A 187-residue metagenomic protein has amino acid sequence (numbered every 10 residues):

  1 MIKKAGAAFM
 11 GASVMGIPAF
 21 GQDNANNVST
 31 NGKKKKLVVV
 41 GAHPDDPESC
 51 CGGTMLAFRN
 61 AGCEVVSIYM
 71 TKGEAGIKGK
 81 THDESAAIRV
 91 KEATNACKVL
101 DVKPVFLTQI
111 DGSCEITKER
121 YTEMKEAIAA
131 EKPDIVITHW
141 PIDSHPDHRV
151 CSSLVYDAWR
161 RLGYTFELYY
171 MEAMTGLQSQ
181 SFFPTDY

Functional and structural regions predicted by a protein language model:
K3-G11, G21-V40, E115-Y187: Metal-dependent de-N-acetylase/amidase catalytic core
L37-P44, E48-H82: ATP-dependent adenylation/pyrophosphate-handling site
D45, T71, A93, P104 (+3 more regions): Divalent metal-coordination and catalytic microenvironments
V65, P104, F166-L168: Hydrophobic anchor at the start of a short beta-strand that flanks the dinucleotide cofactor-binding loop
M70, C97-G112: A conserved beta-strand->alpha-helix junction
G73-K80, S113, G176-Q180: A short acidic, helix-capping loop that chelates divalent metal ions and anchors anionic groups
A75-L100: Glycine-rich phosphate-binding loop and adjoining beta1-alpha1-beta2 segment of Rossmann-like nucleotide-binding folds
T81-V90, V105-E131: Catalytic-core regions of hydrolytic enzymes
